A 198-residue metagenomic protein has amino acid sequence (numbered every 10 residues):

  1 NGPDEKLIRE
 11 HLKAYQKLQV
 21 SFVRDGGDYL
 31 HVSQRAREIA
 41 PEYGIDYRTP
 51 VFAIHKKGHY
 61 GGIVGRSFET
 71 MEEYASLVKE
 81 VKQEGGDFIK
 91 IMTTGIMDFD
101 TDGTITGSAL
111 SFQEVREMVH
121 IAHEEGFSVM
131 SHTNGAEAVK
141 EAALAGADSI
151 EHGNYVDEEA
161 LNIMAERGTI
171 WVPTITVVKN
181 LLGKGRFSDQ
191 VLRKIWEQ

Functional and structural regions predicted by a protein language model:
N1: Active-site recognition of the HExxH zinc-binding catalytic motif
E5-I121, T169-V178, K184: Divalent-metal coordination cores built from histidine and acidic residues
S21-D25, V129-S131, D148-E151: Short catalytic-loop micro-motif centered on adjacent basic/acidic residues
S33-A36, A142, M164: Hydrophobic packing residues within well-ordered alpha-helices of enzyme cores
P50, H132, H152-G153, T174: Generic beta-sheet signal
Y60, Y155-Q198: Active-site-adjacent C-terminal substructures of enzyme catalytic domains
K82-D87, K140-A160: Structural recognition of alpha->loop->beta junctions
S111-A122, M130-L144: N-terminal active-site wall of soluble small-molecule enzyme domains
